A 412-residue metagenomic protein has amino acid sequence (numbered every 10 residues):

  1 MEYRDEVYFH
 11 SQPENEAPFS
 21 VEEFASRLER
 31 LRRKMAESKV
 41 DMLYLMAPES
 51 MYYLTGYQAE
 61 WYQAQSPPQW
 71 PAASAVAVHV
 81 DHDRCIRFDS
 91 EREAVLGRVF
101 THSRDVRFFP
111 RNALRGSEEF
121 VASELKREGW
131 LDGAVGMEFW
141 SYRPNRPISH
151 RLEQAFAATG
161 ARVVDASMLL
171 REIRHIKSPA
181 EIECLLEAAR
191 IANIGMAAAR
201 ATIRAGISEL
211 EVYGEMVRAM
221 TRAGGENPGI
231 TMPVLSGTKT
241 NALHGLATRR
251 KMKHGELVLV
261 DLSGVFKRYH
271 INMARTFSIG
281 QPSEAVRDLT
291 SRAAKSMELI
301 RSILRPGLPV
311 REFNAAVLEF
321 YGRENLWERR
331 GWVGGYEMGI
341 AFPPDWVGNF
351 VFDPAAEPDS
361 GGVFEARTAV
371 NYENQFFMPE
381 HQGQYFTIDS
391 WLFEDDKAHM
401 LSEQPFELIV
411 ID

Functional and structural regions predicted by a protein language model:
M1-D412: Active-site neighborhoods and metal-handling regions in enzymes and metal-associated proteins
